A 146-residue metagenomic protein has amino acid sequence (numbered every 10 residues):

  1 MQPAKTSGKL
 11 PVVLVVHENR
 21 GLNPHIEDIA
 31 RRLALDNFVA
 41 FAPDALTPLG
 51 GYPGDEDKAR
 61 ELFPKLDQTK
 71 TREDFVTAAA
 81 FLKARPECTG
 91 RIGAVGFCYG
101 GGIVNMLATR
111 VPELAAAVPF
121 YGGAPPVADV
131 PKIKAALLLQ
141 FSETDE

Functional and structural regions predicted by a protein language model:
M1-E87: Serine-hydrolase catalytic machinery in alpha/beta-hydrolase-like enzymes
V12-L14, G93, L138: Conserved beta-strand elements of the Class I
H17, Y121, Q140: Histidine-centered active-site/metal-ligand motif
E18-N19, C98, S142: Conserved acidic functional residues
A40-P43, A116-P119, S142: Short hydrophobic/aromatic-enriched beta-strand-loop microsegments
E73-K134: Primarily recognizes the serine-hydrolase "nucleophile elbow" in alpha/beta-hydrolase and SGNH/GDSL folds
I133, L139-F141: Short beta-strand/loop motif that positions the catalytic acidic residue of the alpha/beta-hydrolase fold
T144-E146: Acidic catalytic loop of the alpha/beta-hydrolase fold
